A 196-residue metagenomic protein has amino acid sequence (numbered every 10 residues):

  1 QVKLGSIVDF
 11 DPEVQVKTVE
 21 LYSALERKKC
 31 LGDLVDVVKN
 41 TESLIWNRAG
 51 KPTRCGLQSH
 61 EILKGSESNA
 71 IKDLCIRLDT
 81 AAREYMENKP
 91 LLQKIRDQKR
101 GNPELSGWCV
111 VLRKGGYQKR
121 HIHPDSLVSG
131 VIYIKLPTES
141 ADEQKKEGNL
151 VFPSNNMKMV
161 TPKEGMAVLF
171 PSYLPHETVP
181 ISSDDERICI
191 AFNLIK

Functional and structural regions predicted by a protein language model:
Q1-V8, K158-E164: Short intrinsically disordered, low-complexity coil segments enriched in acidic
V2-K99, Y117: Non-heme Fe(II)/2-oxoglutarate
S68, K72-D73, R83-P180, D185-K196: Catalytic core of non-heme Fe(II) oxygenases with the double-stranded beta-helix
